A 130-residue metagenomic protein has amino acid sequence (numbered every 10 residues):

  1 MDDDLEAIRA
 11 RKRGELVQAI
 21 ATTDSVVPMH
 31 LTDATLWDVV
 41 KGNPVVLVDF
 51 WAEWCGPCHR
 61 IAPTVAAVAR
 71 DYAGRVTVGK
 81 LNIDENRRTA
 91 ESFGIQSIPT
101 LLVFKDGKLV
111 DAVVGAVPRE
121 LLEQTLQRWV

Functional and structural regions predicted by a protein language model:
M1-L47, E53-R75, R87-R88, S92 (+2 more regions): Proteins that catalyze or organize thiol-disulfide redox chemistry and the adjacent proteostasis machinery handling
V48, L81: Active-site flanking residues adjacent to catalytic metal/cofactor-binding acidic residues
I83-E85: The beta1-alpha1 cofactor-binding region of Rossmann-like NAD(H)/NADP(H)-dependent oxidoreductases
S97: Glycine-rich phosphate-binding loop
